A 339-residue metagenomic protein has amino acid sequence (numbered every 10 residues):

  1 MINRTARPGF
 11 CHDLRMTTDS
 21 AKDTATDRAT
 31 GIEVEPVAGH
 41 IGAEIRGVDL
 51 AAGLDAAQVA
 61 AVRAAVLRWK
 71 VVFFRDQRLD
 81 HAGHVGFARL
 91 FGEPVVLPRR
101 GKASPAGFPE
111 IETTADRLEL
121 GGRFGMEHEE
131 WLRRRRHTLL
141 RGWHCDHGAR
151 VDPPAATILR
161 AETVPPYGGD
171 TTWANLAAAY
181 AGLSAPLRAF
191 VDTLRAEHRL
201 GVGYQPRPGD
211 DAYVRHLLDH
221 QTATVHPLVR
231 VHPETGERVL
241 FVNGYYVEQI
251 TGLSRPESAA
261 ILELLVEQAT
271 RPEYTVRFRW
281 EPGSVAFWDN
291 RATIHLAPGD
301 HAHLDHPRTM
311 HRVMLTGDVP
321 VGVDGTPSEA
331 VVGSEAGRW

Functional and structural regions predicted by a protein language model:
M1-I2, M16: Short hydrophobic transmembrane-like helices used for membrane targeting/insertion
I2-R4, C11: Short terminal hydrophobic/aromatic SLiMs and anchors at protein ends
F10, L14-F287, R291-W339: Fe(II)/2-oxoglutarate oxygenase catalytic core
